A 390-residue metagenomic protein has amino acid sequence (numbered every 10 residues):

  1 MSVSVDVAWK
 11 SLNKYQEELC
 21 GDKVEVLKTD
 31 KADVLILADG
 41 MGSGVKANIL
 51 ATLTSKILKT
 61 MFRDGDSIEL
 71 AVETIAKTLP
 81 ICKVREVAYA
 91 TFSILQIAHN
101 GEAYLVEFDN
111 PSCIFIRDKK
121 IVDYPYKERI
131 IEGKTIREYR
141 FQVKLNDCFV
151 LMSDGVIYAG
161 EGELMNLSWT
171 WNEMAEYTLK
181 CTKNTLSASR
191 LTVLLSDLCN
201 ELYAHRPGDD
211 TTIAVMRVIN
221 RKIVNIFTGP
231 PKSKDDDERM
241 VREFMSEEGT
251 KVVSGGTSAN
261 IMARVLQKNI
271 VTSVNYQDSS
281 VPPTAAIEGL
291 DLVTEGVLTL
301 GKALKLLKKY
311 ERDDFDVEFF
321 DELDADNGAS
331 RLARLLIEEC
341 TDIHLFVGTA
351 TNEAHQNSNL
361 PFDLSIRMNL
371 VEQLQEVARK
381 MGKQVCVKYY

Functional and structural regions predicted by a protein language model:
M1-E18: Regulatory cytosolic signal-relay segments
E17-D30, D123-E161: Acidic loop->beta-strand submotif enriched in PP2C/PPM serine/threonine phosphatases
C20, I49-K119, I136, A188-M216: Catalytic core of PPM/PP2C metal-dependent serine/threonine phosphatase domains
K23-T78, V150, G162-N172: Primarily the active-site beta-strand->alpha-helix module of PP2C/PPM metal-dependent phosphatases, and frequently
D30-S43, E107, Q142-M165, M216 (+2 more regions): Conserved beta-strand-loop-short alpha-helix elements that form and flank the Mn2+/Mg2+-coordinating active site
G101-E102, S246-K251: Short active-site oxyanion
Y158-R242, S246-E248, K268-Y390: C-terminal catalytic subdomain
G249-A263: Conserved phosphate/anionic-ligand binding catalytic regions in large, soluble enzymes, centered on
